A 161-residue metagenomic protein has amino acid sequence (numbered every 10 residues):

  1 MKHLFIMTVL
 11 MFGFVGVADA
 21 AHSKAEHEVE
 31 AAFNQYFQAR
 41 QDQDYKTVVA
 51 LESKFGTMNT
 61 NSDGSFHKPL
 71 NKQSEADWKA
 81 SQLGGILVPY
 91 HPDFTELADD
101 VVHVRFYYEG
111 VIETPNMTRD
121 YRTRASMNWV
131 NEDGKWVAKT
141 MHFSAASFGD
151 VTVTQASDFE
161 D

Functional and structural regions predicted by a protein language model:
M1-L4: Positively charged n-region of N-terminal signal peptides that target proteins for export
I6-V15: Bacterial N-terminal signal peptides
G16-L51, S157-D161: Short, low-complexity N-terminal intrinsically disordered segments enriched in polar/charged residues
Y36, T47-V49, G56, N71 (+2 more regions): Hydrophobic pocket/interface hotspot
E52, S62-D63, D93, A98 (+3 more regions): A mature extracytoplasmic/lumenal domain signature
E52-K68, W78-L83: A short gly/proline-enriched turn/hairpin at secondary-structure junctions
K72-M117: Surface-exposed, charged secondary-structure patches
N131-E132, A138-D161: Low-complexity, intrinsically disordered terminal/linker segments enriched in charged and Gly/Pro repeats
